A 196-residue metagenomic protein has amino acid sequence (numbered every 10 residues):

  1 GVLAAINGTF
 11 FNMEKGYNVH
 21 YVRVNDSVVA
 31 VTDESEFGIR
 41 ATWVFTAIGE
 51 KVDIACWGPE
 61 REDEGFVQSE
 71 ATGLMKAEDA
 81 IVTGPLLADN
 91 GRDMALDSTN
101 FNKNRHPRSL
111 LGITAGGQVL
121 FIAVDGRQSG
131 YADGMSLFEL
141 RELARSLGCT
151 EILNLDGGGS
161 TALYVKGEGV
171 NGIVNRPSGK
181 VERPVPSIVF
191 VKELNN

Functional and structural regions predicted by a protein language model:
G1-N196: Gly/Ser/Thr/Pro-rich low-complexity, intrinsically disordered segments
